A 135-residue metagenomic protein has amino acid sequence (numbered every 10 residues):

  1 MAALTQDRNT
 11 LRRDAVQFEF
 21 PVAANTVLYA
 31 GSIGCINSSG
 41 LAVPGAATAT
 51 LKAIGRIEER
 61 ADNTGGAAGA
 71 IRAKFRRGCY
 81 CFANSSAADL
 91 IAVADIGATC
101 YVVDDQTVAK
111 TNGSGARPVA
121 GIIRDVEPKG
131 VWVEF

Functional and structural regions predicted by a protein language model:
M1-F135: Surface-exposed, low-hydrophobicity beta-strand/loop segments enriched in small/polar/acidic residues
